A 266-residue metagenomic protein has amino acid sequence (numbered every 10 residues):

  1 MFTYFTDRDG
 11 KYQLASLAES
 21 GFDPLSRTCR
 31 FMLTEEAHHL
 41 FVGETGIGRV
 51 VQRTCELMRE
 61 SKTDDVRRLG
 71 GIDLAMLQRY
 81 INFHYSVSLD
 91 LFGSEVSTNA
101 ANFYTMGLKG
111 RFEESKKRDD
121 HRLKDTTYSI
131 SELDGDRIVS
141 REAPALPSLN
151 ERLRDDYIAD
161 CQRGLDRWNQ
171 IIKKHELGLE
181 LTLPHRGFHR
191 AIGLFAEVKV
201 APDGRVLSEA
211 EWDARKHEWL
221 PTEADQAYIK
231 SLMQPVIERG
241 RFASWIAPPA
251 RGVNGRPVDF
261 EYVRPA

Functional and structural regions predicted by a protein language model:
M1-S20, N82-F92, V96: Alpha-helical bundle segments that constitute or directly flank the non-heme di-iron/ferroxidase center
Y4, R8, D23-S26, R30 (+1 more regions): Conserved structured core elements
T6-Q13, H39, G46, G164: Amphipathic, well-ordered alpha-helical segments in soluble domains
A15, L25-R27, M32, A37 (+2 more regions): Short flexible/disordered coil segments
A18, F22, E44-I47, V51-T54 (+3 more regions): Long, hydrophobic, amphipathic alpha-helical segments used as structural scaffolds
S20-I81: Glycine- and acidic-residue-rich phosphate-binding/metal-coordinating active-site segment common to enzymes that handle
R59-A266: Extended, helix-rich structural scaffolds rather than catalytic motifs
